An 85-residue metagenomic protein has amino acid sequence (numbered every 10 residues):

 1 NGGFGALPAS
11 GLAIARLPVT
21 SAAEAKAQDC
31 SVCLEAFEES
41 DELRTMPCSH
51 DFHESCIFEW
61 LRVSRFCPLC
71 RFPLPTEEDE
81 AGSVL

Functional and structural regions predicted by a protein language model:
N1-A25: Accessory, localization, and substrate-recognition regions of eukaryotic RING-family E3 ligases
S21-L85: RING-type zinc-finger domain of E3 ubiquitin ligases
